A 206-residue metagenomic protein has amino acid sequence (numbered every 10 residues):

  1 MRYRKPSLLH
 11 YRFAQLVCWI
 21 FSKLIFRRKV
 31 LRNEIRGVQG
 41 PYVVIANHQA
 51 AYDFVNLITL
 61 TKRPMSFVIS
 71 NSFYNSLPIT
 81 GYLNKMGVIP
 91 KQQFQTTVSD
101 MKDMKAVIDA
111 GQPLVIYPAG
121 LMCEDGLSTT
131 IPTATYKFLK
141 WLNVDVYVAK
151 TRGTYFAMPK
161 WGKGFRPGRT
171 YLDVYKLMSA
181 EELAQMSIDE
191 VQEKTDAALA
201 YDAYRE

Functional and structural regions predicted by a protein language model:
S7-F26, T80, N84, K91: Short hydrophobic helices that act as membrane-entry/anchoring signals
V17-H48: Helix-to-loop junction immediately C-terminal to a conserved catalytic motif
K23-R32, Q95-V98, T154-A157: Short gly/ser/thr-rich secondary-structure transition/capping motifs
R36-Q95: Catalytic core of membrane glycerolipid acyltransferases/transacylases, capturing the structured, soluble-facing
P41-V43, G111-Y117, Y147: Residue-level preference for the first positions of well-ordered beta-strands
N47, Q93-V98, S128, I188: A conditional alpha-helix N-cap/helix-loop micro-motif detector
V107-Y136: Catalytic-site beta-strand/loop segments enriched in glycine and acidic/polar residues
G126-D189: A cross-family acyltransferase "interaction/gating" segment
